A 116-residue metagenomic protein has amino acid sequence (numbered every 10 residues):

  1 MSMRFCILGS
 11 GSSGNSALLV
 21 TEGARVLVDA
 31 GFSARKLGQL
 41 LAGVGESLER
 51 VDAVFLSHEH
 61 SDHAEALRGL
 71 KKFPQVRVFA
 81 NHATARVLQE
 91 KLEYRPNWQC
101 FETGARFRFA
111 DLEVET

Functional and structural regions predicted by a protein language model:
M1, S47, K72, L92-Y94 (+1 more regions): Short, structurally constrained coil/turn elements that cap an alpha-helix or connect an alpha-helix to the following
M1-V44: Conserved beta-strand hairpin/beta-sheet module of binuclear metal-dependent hydrolase folds, prominently
G9, L18, G45, R68-L70 (+1 more regions): Short secondary-structure boundary/capping segments
N15, A24, R50-D52, P74 (+1 more regions): A generic structural signal for short beta-strands and their flanking turns/coil linkers
L19, D29, H58, V78 (+1 more regions): Divalent metal-coordination and catalytic microenvironments
V20-E22, L41-V44, R68-K71, L92-R95 (+1 more regions): Short, glycine/charged-enriched secondary-structure capping and boundary segments
A34-T84: Active-site metal-binding motif and surrounding structural segment of the metallo-beta-lactamase
H82-T116: Metallo-beta-lactamase
